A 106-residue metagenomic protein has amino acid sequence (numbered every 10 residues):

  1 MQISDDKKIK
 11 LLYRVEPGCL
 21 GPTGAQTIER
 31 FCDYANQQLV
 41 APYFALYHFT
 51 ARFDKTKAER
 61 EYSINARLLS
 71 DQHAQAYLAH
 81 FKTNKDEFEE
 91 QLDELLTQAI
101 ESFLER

Functional and structural regions predicted by a protein language model:
M1-E16: N-terminal, Lys/Arg- and Ser/Thr-rich interaction peptides
Q2-S4, N36, Y77: Generic structural signal for short, flexible, solvent-exposed coil/loop and linker residues
S4-D6, P42, K57: A generic structural signal for short, non-catalytic loop/turn and secondary-structure boundary residues
K7-I9, A45, R60-Y62: Residues at beta-strand starts and edge strands
V15-A25: A short interface-forming secondary-structure element
T23-Y43: Short, flexible N-terminal segments of the mature chain
Y43-A51: Short beta-strand elements
T50-R106: Polar/charged, Gly/Pro-rich intrinsically disordered segments
